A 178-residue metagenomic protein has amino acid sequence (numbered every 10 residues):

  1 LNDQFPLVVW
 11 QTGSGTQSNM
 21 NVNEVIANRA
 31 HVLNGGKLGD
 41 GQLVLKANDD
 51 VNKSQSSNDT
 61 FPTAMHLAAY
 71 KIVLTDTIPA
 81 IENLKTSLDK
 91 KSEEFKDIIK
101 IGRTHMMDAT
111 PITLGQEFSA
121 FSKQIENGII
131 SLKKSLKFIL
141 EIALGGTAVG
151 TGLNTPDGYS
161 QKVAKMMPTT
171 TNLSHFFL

Functional and structural regions predicted by a protein language model:
L1-L178: Conserved, well-structured ligand/cofactor-binding cores
